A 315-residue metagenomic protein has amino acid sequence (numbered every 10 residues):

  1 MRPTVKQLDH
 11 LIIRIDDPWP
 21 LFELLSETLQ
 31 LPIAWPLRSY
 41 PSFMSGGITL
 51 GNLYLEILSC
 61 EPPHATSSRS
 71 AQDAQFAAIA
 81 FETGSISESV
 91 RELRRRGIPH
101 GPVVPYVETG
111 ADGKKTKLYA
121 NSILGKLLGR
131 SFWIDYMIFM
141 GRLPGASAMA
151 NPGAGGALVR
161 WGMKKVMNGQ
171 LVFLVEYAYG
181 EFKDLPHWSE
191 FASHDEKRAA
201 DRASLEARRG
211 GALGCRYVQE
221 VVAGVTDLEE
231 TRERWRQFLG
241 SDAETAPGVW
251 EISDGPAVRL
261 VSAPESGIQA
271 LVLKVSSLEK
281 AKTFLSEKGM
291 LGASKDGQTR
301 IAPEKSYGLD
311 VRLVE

Functional and structural regions predicted by a protein language model:
M1-H64, F76: An N-terminus-focused feature that recognizes amino-terminal "leader" regions
M1-P18, F76-F81, N168-G169, E176-E230 (+1 more regions): N-terminal beta-strand motif that seeds the catalytic metal site of vicinal oxygen chelate
K6-D16, G46-T49, S67-R96, R216-D227 (+2 more regions): Vicinal oxygen chelate
P18-P32, S89-R96, D227-D242, T283: Amphipathic alpha-helical segments
P36-Y40, V104-V107, T245-P247: A short, aromatic/hydrophobic, helix- or strand-capping loop or linear motif that either lines the entrance/gate
Y40-M44, A111, G267, K295-Q298: Short acidic/glycine-enriched loop/turn segments that link adjacent beta-strands
V90-C215, S253-R259, E279-E315: Vicinal oxygen chelate
H194, E206-A212, G224-F284, M290: Acidic/His-leaning functional-site neighborhoods
